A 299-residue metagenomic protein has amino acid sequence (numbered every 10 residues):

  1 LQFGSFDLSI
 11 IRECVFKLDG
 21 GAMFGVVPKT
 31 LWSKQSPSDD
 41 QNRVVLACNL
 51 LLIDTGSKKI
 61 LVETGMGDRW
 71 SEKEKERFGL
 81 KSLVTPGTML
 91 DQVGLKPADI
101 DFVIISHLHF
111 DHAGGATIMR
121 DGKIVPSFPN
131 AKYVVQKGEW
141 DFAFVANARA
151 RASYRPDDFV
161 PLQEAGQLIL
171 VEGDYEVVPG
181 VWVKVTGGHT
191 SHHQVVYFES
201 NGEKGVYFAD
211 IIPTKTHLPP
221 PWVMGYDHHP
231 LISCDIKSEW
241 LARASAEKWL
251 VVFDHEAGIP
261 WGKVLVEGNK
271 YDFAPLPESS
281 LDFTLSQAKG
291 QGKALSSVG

Functional and structural regions predicted by a protein language model:
F3-D7, R12-Q92, V195-I211: Conserved beta-strand hairpin/beta-sheet module of binuclear metal-dependent hydrolase folds, prominently
E13-C14, T64-G67, L108, G138-E139 (+3 more regions): Active-site metal-binding loops of divalent metal-dependent hydrolases
I60-V62, I104, Y133, G205-Y207 (+1 more regions): Residue-level marker for buried hydrophobic side chains located in beta-strands that build the well-ordered beta-sheet
E76-T88, Y197-A288, K293-G299: Cap/insert and terminal regions of metallo-dependent hydrolase folds
K81-L95, D99, S127-V185, I232-K248: Metallo-beta-lactamase
I100-D111: Metallo-beta-lactamase
A113-G115, K184-Q194: Active-site glycine- and acidic-residue-rich loops that bind and position anionic ligands or nucleotide-like cofactors
A113-K123, K263-V264: Metal-dependent catalytic neighborhoods of phosphoester/phosphodiester hydrolases
